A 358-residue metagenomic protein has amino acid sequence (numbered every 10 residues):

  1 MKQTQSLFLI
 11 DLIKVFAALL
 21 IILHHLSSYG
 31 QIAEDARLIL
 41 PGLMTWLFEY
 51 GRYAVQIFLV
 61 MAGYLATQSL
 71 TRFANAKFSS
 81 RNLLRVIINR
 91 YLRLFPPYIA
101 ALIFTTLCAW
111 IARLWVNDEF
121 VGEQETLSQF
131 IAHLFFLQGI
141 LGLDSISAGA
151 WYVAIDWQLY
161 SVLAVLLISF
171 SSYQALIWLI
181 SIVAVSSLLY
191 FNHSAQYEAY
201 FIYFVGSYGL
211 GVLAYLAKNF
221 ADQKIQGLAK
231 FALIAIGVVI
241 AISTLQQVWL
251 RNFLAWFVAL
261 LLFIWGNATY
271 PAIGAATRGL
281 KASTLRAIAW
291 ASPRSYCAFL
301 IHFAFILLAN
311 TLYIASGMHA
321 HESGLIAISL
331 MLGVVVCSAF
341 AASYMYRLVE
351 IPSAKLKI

Functional and structural regions predicted by a protein language model:
K2-L9, L23-E49, Q68-L84, L166-A175 (+3 more regions): Alpha-helical transmembrane segments in multi-pass integral membrane proteins
D11, V15-A18, A62, P96-L102 (+1 more regions): Residues within membrane-spanning alpha-helices of integral membrane proteins, especially the hydrophobic core/packing
K14, Q56, G63, D156 (+1 more regions): Short, conserved phosphate/pyrophosphate- and ester-handling motifs at nucleotide-, phospho-/glycolipid
A18-H25, A101, Q174-H193, K230-V239: Small-polar-interrupted transmembrane alpha-helices in polytopic inner-membrane proteins
L43, S79, L84, L94-I155 (+1 more regions): Membrane-interface helix-loop-helix regions
A54-L92, P97-N117, V212-Y215, F305 (+4 more regions): Juxtamembrane transmembrane-helix termini
I57, F95, L176-I180, I328-G333: Hydrophobic alpha-helical transmembrane segments
L94, L134-N192: Hydrophobic alpha-helical segments with transmembrane-like composition
